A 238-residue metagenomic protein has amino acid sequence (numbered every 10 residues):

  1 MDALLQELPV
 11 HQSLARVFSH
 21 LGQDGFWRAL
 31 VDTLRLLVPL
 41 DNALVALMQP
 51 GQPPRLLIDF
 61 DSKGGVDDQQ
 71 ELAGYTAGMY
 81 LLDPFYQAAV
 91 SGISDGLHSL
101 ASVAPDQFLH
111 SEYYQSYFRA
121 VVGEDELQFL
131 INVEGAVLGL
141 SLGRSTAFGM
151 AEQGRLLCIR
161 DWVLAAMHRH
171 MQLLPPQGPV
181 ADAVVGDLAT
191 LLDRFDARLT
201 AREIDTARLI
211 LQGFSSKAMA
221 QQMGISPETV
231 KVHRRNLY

Functional and structural regions predicted by a protein language model:
D2-L5, P9-E134, G139-A151, D161 (+1 more regions): Regulatory input/activation interfaces that engage signals or partners
E134, L211-F214: Short helix-capping/turn signature of helix-turn-helix
R155-P176, S216: Signal-transmission/dimerization alpha-helices at domain junctions
L157, R208, Q221: A cross-family signal for key residues in well-ordered alpha-helices that form functional helical elements
P176-D205: Regulatory hinge/linker segments at domain boundaries that couple sensory/effector modules to output domains
E203-I210, L237: Short alpha-helical "packing" element that flanks the helix-turn-helix/winged-helix DNA-binding module
G213-Y238: Recognition helix of helix-turn-helix DNA-binding domains
